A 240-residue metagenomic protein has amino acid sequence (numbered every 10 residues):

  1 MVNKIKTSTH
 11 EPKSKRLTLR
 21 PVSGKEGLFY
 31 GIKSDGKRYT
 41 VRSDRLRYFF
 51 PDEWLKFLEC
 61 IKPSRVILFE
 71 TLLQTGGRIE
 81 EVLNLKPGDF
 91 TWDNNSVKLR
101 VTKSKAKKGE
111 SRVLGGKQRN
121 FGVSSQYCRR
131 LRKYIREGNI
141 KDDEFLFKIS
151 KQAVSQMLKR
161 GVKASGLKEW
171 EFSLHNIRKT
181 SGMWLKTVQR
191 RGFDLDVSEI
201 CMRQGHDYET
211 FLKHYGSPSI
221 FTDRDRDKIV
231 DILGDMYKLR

Functional and structural regions predicted by a protein language model:
M1-D35, T40-V41, R224, K228-R240: C-terminal secondary-structure termini that scaffold catalytic or DNA-interacting sites
K25-W54, K108-S125, I140-K141: DNA breakage-rejoining catalytic core of tyrosine-based enzymes
R38, S125-M157, K163: Major-groove DNA-contacting interfaces characterized by cationic-aromatic clusters
F49-I79, Q189: Basic, Lys/Arg- and aromatic-enriched nucleic-acid-binding interface segment
N84-R130: Conserved tyrosine-mediated DNA breakage-rejoining catalytic core shared by Y-recombinases
F90-W92, R191-G216: Short, polar N-cap/turn motifs at the start of nucleic acid-interacting alpha helices
K105, Q204-I229: Catalytic-site neighborhood detector that most strongly recognizes the C-terminal catalytic loop/helix of tyrosine
I140-E144, Q156-M202: Short, basic (Lys/Arg/His-rich) helix/loop patches that form interaction surfaces in the mid-to-C-terminal regions
